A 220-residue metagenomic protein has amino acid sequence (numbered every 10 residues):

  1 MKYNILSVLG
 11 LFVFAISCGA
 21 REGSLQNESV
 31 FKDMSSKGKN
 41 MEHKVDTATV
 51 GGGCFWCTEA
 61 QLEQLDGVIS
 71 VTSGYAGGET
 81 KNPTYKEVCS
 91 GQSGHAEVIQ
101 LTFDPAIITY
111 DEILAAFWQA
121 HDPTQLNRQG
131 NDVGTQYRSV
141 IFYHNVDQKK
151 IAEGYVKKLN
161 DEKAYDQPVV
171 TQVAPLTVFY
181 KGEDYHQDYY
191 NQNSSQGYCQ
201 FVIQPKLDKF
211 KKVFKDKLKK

Functional and structural regions predicted by a protein language model:
M1-S29: Bacterial Sec-dependent N-terminal signal peptides
C18-K220: Flexible coil/turn and secondary-structure edge motifs
